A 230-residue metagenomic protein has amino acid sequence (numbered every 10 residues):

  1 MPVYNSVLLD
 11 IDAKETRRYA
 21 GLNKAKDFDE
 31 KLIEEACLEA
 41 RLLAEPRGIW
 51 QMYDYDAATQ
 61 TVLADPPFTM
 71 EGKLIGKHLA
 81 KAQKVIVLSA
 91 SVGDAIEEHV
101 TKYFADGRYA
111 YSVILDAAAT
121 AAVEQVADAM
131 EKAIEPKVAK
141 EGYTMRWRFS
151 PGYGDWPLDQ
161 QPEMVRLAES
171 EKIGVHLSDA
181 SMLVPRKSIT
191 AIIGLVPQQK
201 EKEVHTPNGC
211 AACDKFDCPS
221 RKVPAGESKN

Functional and structural regions predicted by a protein language model:
M1, S228-N230: Intrinsically disordered, low-complexity linkers and terminal tails enriched in Pro/Gly and often acidic or mixed-charge
M1-Y111: Active-site helix-to-loop segments that bind/position phosphate- or nucleotide-bearing substrates and donors across
T16, A40, I75, V100 (+4 more regions): Generic structural signal of hydrophobic/aromatic residues within well-ordered alpha-helices of folded domains
F28-K31, E35, A121, Q125 (+1 more regions): Conserved active-site and cofactor/substrate-binding residues in soluble primary-metabolism enzymes
C37-A44, I134, V138, D214-D217: Structural signal for hydrophobic packing residues in well-ordered secondary-structure cores of soluble enzyme domains
L42, P46-Y53, D128, A139-T144 (+2 more regions): Intrinsically disordered or highly flexible coil/loop and linker segments, enriched in small and charged/polar residues
A82-S150: Conserved mixed alpha/beta catalytic, RNA-binding, or beta-rich assembly cores of soluble enzyme, regulatory
E141-V223, N230: Short terminal or interdomain "cap/linker" segment that borders an active site or interface and mediates
